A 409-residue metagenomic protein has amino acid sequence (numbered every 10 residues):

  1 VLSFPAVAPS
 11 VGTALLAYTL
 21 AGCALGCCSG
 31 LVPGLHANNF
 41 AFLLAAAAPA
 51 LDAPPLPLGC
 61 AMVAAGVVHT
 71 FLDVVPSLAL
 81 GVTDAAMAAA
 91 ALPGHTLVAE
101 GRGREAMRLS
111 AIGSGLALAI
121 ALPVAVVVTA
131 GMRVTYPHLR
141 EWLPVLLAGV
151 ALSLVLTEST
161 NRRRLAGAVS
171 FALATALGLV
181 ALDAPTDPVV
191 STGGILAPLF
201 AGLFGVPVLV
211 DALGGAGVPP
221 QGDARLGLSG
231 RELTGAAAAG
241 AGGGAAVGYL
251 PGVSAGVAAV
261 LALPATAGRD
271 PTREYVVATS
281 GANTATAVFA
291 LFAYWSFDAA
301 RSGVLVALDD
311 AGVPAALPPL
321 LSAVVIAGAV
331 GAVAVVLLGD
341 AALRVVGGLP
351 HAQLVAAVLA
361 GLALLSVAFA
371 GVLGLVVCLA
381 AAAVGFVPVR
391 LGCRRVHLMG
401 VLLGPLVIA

Functional and structural regions predicted by a protein language model:
V1-A53, D183-S254, V260-T266, L362-L365: Helix-loop-helix hairpins and the membrane-proximal interhelical loops of multi-pass alpha-helical transport proteins
A14, A50-D73: Extracellular loop-to-transmembrane helix junctions
A21-A37, H69-L80, L154-S159, A241-P251 (+3 more regions): Transmembrane alpha-helix interface/packing and boundary motifs in multi-pass membrane proteins, characterized by
G26, F42-P49, H95, L152-L156 (+1 more regions): Generic transmembrane alpha-helix motif of multi-pass integral membrane proteins
V63-P144, A255-L359: Helix-loop-helix junctions within the multi-pass membrane cores of secondary transporters/permeases
S110-G214, A316-A409: Membrane-embedded alpha-helical modules
R163-R164, A197, L233-A237, G268-S280: Alpha-helical transmembrane segments and their helix-start/interface "positive-inside/aromatic belt" motifs in integral
